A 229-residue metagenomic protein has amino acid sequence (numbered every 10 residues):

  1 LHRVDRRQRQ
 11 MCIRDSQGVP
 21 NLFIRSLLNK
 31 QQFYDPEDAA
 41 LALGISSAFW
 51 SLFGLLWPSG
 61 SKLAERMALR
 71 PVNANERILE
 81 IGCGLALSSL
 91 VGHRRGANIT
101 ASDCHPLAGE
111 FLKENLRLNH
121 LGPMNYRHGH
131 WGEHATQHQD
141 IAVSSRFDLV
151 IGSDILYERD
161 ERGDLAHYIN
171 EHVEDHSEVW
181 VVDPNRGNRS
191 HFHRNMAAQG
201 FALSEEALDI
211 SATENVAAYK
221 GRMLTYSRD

Functional and structural regions predicted by a protein language model:
L1-R9, I13: Single conserved hydrophobic/aromatic residue that forms the stacking wall/gate of nucleotide- or nucleobase-binding
Q8, A218-T225: Short hydrophobic/aromatic beta-strand or adjacent loop that forms the aromatic wall/cage of a ligand/substrate-binding
R14-V72: S-adenosyl-L-methionine
S59-W131: Conserved SAM/SAH cofactor-binding pocket of Class I
C104, I155, V182-R186: Short strand-turn motif at the edge of the Rossmann-like AdoMet-binding core
H134-S145: Short amphipathic alpha-helix with an adjacent loop that forms part of the alpha/beta core around
V150-I151: Hydrophobic beta-strand segment of the Class I
G163-G221: C-terminal substrate-binding/active-site "lid" region of AdoMet-derived donor-dependent transferases
